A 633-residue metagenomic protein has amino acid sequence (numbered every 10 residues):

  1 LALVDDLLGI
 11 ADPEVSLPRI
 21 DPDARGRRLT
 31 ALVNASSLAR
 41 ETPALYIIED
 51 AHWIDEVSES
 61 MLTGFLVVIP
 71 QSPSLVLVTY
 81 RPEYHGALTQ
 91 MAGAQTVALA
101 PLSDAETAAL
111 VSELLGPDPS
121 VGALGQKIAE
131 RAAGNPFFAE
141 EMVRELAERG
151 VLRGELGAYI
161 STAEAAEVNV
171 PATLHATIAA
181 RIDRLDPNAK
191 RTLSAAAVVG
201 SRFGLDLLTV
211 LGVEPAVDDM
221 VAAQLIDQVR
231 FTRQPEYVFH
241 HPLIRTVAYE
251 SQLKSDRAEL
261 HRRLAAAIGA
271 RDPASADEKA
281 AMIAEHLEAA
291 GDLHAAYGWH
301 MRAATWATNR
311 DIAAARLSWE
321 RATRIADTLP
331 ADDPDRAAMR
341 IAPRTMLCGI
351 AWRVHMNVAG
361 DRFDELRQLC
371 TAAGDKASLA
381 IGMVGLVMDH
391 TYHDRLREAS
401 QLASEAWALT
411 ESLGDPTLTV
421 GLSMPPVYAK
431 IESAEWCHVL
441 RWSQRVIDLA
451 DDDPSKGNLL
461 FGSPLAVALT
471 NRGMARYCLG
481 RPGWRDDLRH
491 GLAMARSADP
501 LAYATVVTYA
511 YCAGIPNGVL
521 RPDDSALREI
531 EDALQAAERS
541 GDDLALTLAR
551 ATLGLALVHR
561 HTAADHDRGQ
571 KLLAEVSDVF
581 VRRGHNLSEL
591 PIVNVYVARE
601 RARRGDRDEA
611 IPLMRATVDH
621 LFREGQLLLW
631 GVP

Functional and structural regions predicted by a protein language model:
L1, D12, P73, H85-L88 (+9 more regions): Proline-centered turn/helix-capping motifs that create local helix->coil transitions or kinks
L1-A51, P73, T89-A92, V97 (+5 more regions): Conserved Walker-type P-loop NTP-binding/catalytic site
I47, I54, L77-T79: Conserved D-loop beta-strand region of ABC ATPase nucleotide-binding domains
D55-S60, P187: Conserved D-loop-proximal element of ABC-family nucleotide-binding domains
M61-A98: Sensor-1/coupling segment of RecA-like P-loop NTPase cores
G64-F65, V76, V97-P101, E106-L329: Short secondary-structure boundary elements
A222, A266, R344, R362 (+5 more regions): Helix-coil-helix junctions within alpha-helical repeat/solenoid scaffolds
D227, V247-L449, P454-S455, G473-D486 (+4 more regions): Inter-helical turn/loop elements of alpha-helical hairpins
